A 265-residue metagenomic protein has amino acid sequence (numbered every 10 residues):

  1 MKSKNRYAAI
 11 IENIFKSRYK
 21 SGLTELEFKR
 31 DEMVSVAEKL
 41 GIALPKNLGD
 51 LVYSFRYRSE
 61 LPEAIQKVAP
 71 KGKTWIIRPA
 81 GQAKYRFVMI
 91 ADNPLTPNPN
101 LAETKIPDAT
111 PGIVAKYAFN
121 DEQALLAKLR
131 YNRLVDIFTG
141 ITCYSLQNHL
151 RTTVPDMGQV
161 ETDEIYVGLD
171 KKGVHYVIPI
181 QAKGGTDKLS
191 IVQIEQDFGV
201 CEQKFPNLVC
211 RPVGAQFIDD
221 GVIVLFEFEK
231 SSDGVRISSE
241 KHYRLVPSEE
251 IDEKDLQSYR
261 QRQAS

Functional and structural regions predicted by a protein language model:
M1-D31, S35-I42: Positively charged, polyanion-binding regions of nucleic-acid-associated proteins
M1-I10, L51-N98: Charged low-complexity interaction tracts in eukaryotic proteins
T104-T110, K172-Q181: Glycine-rich, often proline-containing surface loops adjacent to acidic residues and nearby aromatics that form
I106-R151: Acidic-basic catalytic patches of nuclease active cores, encompassing PD-(D/E)XK and other metal-cofactor nuclease
L129, D163-Y166, H175-G185, D197: Conserved catalytic cores of phosphodiester-cleaving nucleases, focusing on short active-site segments
F138-K171: Active-site metal-binding core of divalent-cation-utilizing nuclease and nuclease-like domains
I178, G184-K188, E202-S231: Nucleic-acid nuclease catalytic cores
A215-S265: Domain-level recognition of nuclease-like catalytic cores that cleave nucleotide substrates
